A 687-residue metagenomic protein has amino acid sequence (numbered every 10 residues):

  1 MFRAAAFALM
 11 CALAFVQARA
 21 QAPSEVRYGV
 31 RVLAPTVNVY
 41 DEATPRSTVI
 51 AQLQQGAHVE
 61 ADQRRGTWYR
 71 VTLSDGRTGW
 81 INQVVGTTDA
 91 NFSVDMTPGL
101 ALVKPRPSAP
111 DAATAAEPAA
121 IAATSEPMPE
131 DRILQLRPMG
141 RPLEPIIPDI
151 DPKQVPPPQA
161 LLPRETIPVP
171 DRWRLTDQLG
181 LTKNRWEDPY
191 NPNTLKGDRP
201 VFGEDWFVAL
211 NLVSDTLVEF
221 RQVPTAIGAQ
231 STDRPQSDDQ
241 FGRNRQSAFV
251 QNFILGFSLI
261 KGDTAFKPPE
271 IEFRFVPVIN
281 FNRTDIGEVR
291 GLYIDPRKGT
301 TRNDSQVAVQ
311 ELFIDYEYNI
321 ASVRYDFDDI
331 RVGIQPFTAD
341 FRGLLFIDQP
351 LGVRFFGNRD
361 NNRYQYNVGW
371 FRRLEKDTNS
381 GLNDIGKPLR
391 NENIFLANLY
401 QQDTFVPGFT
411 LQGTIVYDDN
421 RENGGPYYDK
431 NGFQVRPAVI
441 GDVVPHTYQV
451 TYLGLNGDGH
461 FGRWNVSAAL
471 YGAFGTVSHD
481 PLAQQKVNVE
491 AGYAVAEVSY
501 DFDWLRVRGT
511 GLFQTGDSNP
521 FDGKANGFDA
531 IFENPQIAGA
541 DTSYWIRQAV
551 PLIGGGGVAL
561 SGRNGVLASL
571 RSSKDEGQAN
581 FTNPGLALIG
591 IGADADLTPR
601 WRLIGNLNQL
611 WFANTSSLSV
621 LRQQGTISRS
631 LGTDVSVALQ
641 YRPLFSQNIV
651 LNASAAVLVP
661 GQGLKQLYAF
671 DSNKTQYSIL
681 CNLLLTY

Functional and structural regions predicted by a protein language model:
A20-Q21, T67, D95-P269, D503 (+2 more regions): N-terminal periplasmic/intermembrane-space "pro-region" immediately following the signal or transit peptide
A22-R27, A34, T48, E60 (+1 more regions): Boundary regions of SH3-family modules and the immediately adjacent low-complexity/disordered segments in eukaryotic
D41-R64: SH3/SH3-like (including bacterial SH3b) beta-barrel domains that bind proline-rich motifs or cell-wall ligands
L181-L210, R221-T225, I260-F273, N319-D328 (+7 more regions): Short loop/turn motifs that connect adjacent beta-strands in outer-membrane beta-barrel proteins
L210-T216, F273-P277, I330-V332, Y366-V368 (+9 more regions): Membrane-embedded beta-strand positions of outer-membrane beta-barrel proteins
S231-Q251, I260-F327, T338, I440 (+8 more regions): Surface-exposed loop and membrane-interface regions of Gram-negative outer-membrane beta-barrel proteins
R324-D326, F337-A525, A587-I589, D596-L597 (+4 more regions): Signature for the C-terminal beta-barrel architecture of outer-membrane proteins
V637, N673-Y687: Outer-membrane beta-barrel "beta-signal"
